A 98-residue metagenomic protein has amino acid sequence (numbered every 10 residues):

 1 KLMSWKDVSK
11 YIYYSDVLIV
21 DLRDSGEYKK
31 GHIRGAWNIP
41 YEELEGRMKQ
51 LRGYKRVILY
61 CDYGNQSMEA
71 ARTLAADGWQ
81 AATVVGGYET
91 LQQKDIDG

Functional and structural regions predicted by a protein language model:
K1-V17, S25-R56, D62-G98: Rhodanese-like catalytic fold shared by cysteine-dependent sulfurtransferases and DSP/PTP-type phosphatases
V20: Active-site flanking residues adjacent to catalytic metal/cofactor-binding acidic residues
